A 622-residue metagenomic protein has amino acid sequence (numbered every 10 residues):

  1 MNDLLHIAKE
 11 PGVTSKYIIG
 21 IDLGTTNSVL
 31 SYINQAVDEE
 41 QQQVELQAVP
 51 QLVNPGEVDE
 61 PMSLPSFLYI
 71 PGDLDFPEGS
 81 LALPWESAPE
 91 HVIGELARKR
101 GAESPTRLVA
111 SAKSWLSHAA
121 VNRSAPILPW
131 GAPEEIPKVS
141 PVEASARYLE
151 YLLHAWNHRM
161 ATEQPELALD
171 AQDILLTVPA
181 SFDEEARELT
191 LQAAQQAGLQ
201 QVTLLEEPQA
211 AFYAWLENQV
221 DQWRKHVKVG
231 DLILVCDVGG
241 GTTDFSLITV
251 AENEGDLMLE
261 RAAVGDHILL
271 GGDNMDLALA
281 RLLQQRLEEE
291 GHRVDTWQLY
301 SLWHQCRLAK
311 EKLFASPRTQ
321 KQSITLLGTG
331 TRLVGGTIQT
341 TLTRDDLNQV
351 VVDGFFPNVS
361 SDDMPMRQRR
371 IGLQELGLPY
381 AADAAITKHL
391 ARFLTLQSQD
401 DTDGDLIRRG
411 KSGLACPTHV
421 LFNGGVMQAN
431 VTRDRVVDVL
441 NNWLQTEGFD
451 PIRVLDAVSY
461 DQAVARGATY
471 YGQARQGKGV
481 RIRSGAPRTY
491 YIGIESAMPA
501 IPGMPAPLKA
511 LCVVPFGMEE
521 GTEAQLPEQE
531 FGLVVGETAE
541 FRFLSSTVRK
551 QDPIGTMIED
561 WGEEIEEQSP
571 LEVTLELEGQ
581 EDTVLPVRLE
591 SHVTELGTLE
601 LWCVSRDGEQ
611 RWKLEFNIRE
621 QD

Functional and structural regions predicted by a protein language model:
N2-A125, T203, E254-R261, G265-D266 (+11 more regions): Early-domain small/polar-rich strand-loop-helix modules and first-structured segments of the mature chain
N2-K16, L204-C236, S398, G404-K411 (+1 more regions): Conserved phosphate-binding catalytic cores of ATP/NTP-utilizing and phosphoryl-transfer enzymes
D3, R147-E166, A214-R224, G354-C416 (+2 more regions): Phosphate/ATP-binding catalytic cores across multiple sugar-kinase/actin-like superfamilies, primarily ASKHA
Q43-Q195, E206, L277-S323, T331-G372: Phosphate-binding loop and its immediate beta->loop->alpha context in nucleotide/phosphate-handling enzymes
F67, E207-D221, D273-L282, A384-K388 (+1 more regions): Glycine-rich phosphate-binding/hydrolytic loop that grips phosphoryl groups
I174-L189, G330-R332, L378-D383, G410-V439 (+1 more regions): Glycine-rich phosphate-binding loops at beta-strand->alpha-helix junctions
A197-A210, P379, V436-G467: Conserved phosphate-binding/catalytic loops in two-lobed NTP-binding clefts
G328-D400, G479-D622: Acidic low-complexity intrinsically disordered segments
